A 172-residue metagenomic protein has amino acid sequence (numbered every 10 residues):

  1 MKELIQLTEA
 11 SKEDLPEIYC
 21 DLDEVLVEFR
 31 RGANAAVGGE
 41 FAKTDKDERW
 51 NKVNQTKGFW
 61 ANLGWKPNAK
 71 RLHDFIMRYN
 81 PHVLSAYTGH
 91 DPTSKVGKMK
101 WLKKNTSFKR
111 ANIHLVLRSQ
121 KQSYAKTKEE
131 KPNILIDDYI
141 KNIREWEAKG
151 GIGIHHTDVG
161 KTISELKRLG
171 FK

Functional and structural regions predicted by a protein language model:
K2-K12: Proteolytic processing junctions in secreted/extracellular precursors, especially proprotein convertase/trypsin-like
S11-K57, A148, D158: Active-site neighborhood of HAD-like aspartate-dependent phosphohydrolases
E17, I113-I143: Conserved Lys-Pro-Asp/Glu-containing loop-to-beta segment of HAD-superfamily phosphomonoesterases, centered on
L26-R30, A35, P81, H90-S94 (+3 more regions): Short catalytic/ligand-binding loop motif for oxyanion handling, primarily in non-cytosolic enzymes, centered on
T44-D45, V53-V83, D91-V96: Short, acidic loop-to-helix structural element flanking the phosphoryl-transfer center in phosphate-processing enzymes
H82-K95, M99, K103-Y124: A short, structured active-site edge motif that brings together acidic residues
K131-R168: Acidic, Mg2+-coordinating phosphoryl-transfer loop and its flanking beta/alpha structural elements, shared across
